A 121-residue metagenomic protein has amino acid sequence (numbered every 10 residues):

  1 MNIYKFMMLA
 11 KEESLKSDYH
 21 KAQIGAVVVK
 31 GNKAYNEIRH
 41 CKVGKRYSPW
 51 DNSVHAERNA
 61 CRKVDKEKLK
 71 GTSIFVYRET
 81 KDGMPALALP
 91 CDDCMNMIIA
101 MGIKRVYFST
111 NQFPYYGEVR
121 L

Functional and structural regions predicted by a protein language model:
M1-L121: Zinc-dependent deaminase catalytic domain
